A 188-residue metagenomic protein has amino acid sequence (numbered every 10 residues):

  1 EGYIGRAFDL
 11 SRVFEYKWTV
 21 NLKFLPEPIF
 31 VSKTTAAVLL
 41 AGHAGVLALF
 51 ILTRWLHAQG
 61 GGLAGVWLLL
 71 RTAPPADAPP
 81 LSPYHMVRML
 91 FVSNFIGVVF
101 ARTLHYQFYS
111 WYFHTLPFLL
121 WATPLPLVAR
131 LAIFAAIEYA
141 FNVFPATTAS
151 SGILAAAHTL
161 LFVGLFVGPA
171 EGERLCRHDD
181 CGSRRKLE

Functional and structural regions predicted by a protein language model:
E1-V13, K33-E188: Multi-pass membrane glycosyltransferase architecture that uses lipid-linked
V13-T34: Juxtamembrane membrane-water interface segments that cap and precede transmembrane helices
